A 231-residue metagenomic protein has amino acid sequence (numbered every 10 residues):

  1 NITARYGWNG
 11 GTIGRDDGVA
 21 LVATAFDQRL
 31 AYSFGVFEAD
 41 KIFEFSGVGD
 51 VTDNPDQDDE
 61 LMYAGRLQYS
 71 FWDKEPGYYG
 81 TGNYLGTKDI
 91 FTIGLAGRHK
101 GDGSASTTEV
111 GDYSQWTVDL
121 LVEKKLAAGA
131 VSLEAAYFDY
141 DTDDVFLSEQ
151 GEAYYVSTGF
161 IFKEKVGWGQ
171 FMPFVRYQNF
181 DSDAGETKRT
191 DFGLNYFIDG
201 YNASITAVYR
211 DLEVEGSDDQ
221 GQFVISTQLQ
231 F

Functional and structural regions predicted by a protein language model:
N1-Q68, E75-T92, S104, G221 (+1 more regions): Surface-exposed coil loops of outer-membrane beta-barrel proteins
N1-V19, T24, G97-K100, Y137-D139 (+3 more regions): Outer-membrane beta-barrel translocator/channel fold
I13-D17, Q28, D59-Y63, D112-W116 (+3 more regions): Residues that define the transmembrane beta-barrel architecture of outer-membrane proteins
V19-A23, Q28, G65-Y69, V118-V122 (+3 more regions): Residues on the lipid-exposed face of transmembrane beta-strands in outer-membrane beta-barrel proteins
A25-D27, K124-A128, V166, I198-G200 (+1 more regions): A generic beta-sheet turn/junction motif
Q28-A31, K165-G169, D183, Y201-S204: Substrate-binding/catalytic groove segments of enzymes that remodel or degrade extracellular structural polymers
Q68-D183: Detector for outer-membrane/organellar transmembrane beta-barrel domains, recognizing the amphipathic beta-strand
F192-V208: C-terminal closing repeat unit and adjoining cap/tail of repeat-based domains
